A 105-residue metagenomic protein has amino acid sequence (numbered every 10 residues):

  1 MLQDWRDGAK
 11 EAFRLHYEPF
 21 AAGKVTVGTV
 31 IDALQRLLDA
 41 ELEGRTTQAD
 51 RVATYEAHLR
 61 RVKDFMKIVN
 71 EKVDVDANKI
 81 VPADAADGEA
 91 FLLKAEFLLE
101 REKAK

Functional and structural regions predicted by a protein language model:
M1-E100: Charged, solvent-exposed structural "stalk/scaffold" segments of large extracytoplasmic/peripheral assemblies
E102-K105: Terminal, low-structured helical/coil segments at or just beyond the last alpha-helical repeat
